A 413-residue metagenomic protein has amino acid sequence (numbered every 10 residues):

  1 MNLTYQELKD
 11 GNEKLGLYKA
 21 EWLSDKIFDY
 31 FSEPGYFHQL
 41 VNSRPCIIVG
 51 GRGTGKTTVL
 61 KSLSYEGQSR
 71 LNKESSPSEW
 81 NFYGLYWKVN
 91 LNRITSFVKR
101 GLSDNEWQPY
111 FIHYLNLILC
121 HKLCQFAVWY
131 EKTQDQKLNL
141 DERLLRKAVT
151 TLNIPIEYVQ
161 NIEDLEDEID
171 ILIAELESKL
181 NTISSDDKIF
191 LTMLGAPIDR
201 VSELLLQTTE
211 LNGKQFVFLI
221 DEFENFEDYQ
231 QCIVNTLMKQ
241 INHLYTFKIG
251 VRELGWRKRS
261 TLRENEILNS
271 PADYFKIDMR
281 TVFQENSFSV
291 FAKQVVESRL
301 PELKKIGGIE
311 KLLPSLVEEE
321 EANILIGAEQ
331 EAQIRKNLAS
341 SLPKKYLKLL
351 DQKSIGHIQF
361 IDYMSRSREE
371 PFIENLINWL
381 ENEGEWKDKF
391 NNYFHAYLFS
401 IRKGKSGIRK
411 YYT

Functional and structural regions predicted by a protein language model:
M1-S78, Y83-K88, F97-R100, N105: Walker A/P-loop-proximal flanking segment of P-loop NTPase domains
R44, W80-Y83, K214, N242-T246 (+1 more regions): Short glycine-/polar-rich loops that comprise or flank the Walker A/P-loop and associated switch/sensor motifs
G55-T57, R93-I94, N225-D228, G255-K258: Flexible loop/turn segments at secondary-structure boundaries
T57-E203, S270, F275-Y412: P-loop NTPase nucleotide-binding core
L63, G250-G255, T261: A short beta-strand-to-loop transition that corresponds to the Sensor-1 phosphate-sensing loop of AAA+ P-loop ATPases
E66-S69, S75-E79, E210-L211, V234-H243 (+1 more regions): Short, surface-exposed basic-aromatic patches at helix termini and helix-loop junctions that form
T182-G250, R263: Conserved Walker B catalytic segment
W256-D273: Short regulatory helix/loop adjacent to the ATP-binding pocket of P-loop NTPases
